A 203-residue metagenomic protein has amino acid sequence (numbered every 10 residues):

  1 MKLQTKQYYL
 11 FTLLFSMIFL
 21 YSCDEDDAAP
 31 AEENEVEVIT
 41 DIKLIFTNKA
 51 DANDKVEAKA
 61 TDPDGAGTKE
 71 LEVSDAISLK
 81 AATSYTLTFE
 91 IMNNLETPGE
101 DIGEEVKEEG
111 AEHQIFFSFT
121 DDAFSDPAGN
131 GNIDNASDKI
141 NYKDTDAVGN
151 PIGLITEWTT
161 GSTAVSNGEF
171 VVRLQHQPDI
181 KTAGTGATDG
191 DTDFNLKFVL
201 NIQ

Functional and structural regions predicted by a protein language model:
M1-Y21: Sec-dependent bacterial lipoprotein signal peptides
S16-L44: Bacterial Sec-dependent N-terminal signal peptides
I39, L44-N53, T163-P178, I202: A composition-driven surface/loop motif
N53-K80: N-terminal edge beta-strand
D75-T83, E104, Y142-F170, Q177-G190: Exposed beta-sheet edge/beta-hairpin loop segments within beta-rich domains
T86-S125: Surface-exposed interaction patch
L174, I180, N195-K197: A charge-rich, low-complexity, intrinsically flexible signal that marks solvent-exposed coils, linkers, repeats
G186-Q203: Short beta-strand elements
